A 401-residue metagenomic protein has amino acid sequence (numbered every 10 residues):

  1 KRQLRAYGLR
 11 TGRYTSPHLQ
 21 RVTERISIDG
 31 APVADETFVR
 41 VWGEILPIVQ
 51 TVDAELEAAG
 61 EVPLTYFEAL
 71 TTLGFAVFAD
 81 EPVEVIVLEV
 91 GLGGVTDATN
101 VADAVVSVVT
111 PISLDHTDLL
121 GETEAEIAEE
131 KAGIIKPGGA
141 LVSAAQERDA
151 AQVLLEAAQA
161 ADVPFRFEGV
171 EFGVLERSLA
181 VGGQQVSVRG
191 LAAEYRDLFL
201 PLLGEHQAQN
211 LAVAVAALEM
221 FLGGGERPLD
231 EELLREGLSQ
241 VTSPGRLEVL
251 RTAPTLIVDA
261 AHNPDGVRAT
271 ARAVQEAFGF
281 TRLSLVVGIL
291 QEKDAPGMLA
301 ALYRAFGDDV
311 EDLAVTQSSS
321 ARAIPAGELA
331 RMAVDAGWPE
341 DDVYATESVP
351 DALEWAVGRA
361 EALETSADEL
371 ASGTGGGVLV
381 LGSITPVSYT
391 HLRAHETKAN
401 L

Functional and structural regions predicted by a protein language model:
K1-R5, F78, A333: Hydrophobic alpha-helical packing residues
A6-A102, D118-L120, R148: ATP-dependent carboxylate-amine ligase catalytic core
Y14-P17, A144-A145, A157-L179, F199-E205 (+6 more regions): Beta-strand->loop->alpha-helix junctions that form or flank phosphate-binding loops in nucleotide-handling enzymes
V52-A59, P82-E89, A104-D197, L211-R235: Acidic, Mg2+-coordinating active-site environments of NTP-dependent enzymes
V85-L88, D97-V108, I112-H116, E126 (+1 more regions): Nucleotide phosphate-binding/pyrophosphate-handling subdomain across enzymes that bind or process nucleotide phosphates
E147-A157, G182, T255-I257, P264 (+1 more regions): C-terminal helical cap/extension that packs against the catalytic core of soluble nucleotide-cofactor enzymes
S383: Active-site-proximal loop/hinge segments that shape catalytic or ion-binding/gating pockets
T390-T397: Conserved small/polar residues in nucleotide/adenosyl-binding loops
